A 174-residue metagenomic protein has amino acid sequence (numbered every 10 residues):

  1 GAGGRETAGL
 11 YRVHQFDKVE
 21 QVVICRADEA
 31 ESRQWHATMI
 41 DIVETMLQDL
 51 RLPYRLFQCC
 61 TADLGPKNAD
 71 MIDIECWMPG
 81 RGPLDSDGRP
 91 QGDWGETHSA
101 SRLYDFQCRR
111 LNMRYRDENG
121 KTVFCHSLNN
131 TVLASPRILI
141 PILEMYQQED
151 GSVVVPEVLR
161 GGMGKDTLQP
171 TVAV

Functional and structural regions predicted by a protein language model:
G1-V174: TRNA-recognition modules of translation machinery and tRNA-sensing kinases, especially anticodon-binding
